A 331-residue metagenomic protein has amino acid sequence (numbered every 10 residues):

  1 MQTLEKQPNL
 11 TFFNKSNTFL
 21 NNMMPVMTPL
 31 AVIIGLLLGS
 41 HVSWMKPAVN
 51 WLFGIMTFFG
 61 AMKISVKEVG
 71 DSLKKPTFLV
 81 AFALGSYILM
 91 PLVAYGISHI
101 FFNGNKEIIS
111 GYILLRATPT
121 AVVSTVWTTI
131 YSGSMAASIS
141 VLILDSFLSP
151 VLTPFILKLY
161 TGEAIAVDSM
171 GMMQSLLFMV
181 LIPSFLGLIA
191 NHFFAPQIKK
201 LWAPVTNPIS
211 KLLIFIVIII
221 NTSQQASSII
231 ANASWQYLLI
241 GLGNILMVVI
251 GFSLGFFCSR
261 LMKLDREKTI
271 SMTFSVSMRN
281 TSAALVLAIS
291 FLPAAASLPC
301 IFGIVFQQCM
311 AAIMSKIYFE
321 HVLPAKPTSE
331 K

Functional and structural regions predicted by a protein language model:
M1-F101, K158, G162-R266, V322-K331: Structural signature of multi-pass alpha-helical membrane transport proteins
E5, N9, S124-M173: Hydrophobic alpha-helical segments and helix pairs
P76-A83, G104-R116, G133-I143, S169 (+4 more regions): The feature identifies polytopic integral membrane transport proteins across all domains of life
G85-V93, R116-P119, S138-K158, L177-V180 (+2 more regions): Membrane-embedded alpha-helical segments of transport systems, primarily multispan ion/solute transporters
Y87-T125: Long, hydrophobic/aromatic-enriched structural stretches that serve as scaffold segments
S124-S132, S259-R260, V286-F291, K316-I317: Helix-loop junctions at the membrane interface of multi-pass solute transporters
S290-K331: C-terminal-most transmembrane helix of multi-pass membrane proteins
